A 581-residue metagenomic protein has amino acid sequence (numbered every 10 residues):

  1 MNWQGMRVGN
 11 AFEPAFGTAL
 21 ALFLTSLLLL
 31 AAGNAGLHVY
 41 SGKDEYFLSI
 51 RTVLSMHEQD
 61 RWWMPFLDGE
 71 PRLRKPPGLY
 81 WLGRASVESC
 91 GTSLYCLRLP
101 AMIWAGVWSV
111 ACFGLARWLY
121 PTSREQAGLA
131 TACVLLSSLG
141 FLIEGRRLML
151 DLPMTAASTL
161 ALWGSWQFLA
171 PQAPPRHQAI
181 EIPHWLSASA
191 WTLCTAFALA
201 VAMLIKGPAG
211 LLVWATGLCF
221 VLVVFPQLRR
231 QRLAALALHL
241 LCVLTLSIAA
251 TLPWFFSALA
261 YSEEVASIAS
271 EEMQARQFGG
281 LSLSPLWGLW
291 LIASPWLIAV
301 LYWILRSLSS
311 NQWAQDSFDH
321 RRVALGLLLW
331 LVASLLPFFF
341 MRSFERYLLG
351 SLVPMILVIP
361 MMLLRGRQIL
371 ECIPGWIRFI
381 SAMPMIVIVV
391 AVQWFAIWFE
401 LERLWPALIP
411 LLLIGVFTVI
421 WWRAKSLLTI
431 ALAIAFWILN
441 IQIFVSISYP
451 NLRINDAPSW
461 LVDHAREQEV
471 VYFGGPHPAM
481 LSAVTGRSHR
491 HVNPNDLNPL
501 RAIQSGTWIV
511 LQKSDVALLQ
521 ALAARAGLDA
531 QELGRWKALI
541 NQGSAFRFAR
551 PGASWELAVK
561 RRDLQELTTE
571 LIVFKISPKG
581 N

Functional and structural regions predicted by a protein language model:
M1-A32, L238, C242: Start-transfer (signal-anchor) and selected internal transmembrane alpha helices of multi-pass inner/ER membrane
N2-R7, S189-L193, F197, R306-N581: Membrane-embedded architecture of ER/inner-membrane glycosylation machinery
F23, C112-S137, I180: Transmembrane-helix signature of polytopic, membrane-embedded enzymes that assemble or transfer cell-envelope glycans
L37-L54, R61-M64, E70-L82, T92-Y95 (+1 more regions): Extracytoplasmic catalytic/substrate-binding loops of multi-pass membrane glycan-assembly enzymes
F47-S55, F197-V201, I205, G210-R346 (+3 more regions): Transmembrane-lumen/periplasm boundary regions of multi-pass, lipid-linked membrane glycan transferases
L99-T122, L160: Transmembrane-helix motifs of polytopic, lipid-linked glycan transferases
R117-T122, A161-T192, A202, L363-R367: Membrane-interface transmembrane helices that cradle and orient dolichyl/undecaprenyl
I143-M154, G207: Short acidic/glycine- and proline-prone juxtamembrane loop motifs at membrane-interface regions of multi-pass membrane
